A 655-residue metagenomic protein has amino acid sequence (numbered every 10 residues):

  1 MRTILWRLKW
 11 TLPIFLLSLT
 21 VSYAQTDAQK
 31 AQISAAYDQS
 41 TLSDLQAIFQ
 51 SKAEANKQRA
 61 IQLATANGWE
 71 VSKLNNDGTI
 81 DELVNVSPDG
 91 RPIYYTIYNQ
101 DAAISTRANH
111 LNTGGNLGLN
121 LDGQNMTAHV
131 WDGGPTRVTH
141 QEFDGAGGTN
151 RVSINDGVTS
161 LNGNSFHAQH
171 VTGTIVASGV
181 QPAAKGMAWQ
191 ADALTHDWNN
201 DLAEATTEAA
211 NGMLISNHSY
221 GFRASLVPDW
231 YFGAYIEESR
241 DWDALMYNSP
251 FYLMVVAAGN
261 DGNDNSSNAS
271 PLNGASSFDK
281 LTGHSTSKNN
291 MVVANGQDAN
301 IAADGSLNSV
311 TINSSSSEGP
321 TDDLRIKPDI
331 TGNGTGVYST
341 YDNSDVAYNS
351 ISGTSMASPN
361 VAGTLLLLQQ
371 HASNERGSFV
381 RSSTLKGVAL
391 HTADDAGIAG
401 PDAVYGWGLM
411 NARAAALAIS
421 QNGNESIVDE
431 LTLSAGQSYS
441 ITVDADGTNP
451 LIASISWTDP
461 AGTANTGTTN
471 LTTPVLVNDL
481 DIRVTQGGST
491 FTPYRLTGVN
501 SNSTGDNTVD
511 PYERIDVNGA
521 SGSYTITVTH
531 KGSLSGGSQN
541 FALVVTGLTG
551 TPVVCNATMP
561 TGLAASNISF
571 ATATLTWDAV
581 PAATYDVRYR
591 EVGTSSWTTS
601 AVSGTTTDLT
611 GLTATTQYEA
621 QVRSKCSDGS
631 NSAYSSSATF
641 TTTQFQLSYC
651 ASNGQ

Functional and structural regions predicted by a protein language model:
Q25-Q29, Y98-S216, S225-W230, Y247-L253 (+7 more regions): Subtilisin-like serine protease catalytic core
K30, S34-N76, E82-V130, N155-N164 (+4 more regions): N-terminal domain-start motif of subtilase-like serine proteases
A224-V227, G233, S239, A257-K288 (+5 more regions): Active-site-adjacent substrate-recognition loops and nearby beta-strands within hydrolase catalytic domains
T331-A399: Hydrolase catalytic cores
R381-K386, Y439, N470-L476, R483-Q486 (+3 more regions): C-terminal edge strands of extracellular/lumenal beta-sandwich accessory domains
W407-N478, L543-V553: Secreted peptidase-domain scaffold signal
V554-P581, A614, S630-F645: Pro/Thr/Ser/Gly-rich low-complexity, intrinsically disordered linker/stalk tracts
L609-D628: Beta-strand-rich modules
